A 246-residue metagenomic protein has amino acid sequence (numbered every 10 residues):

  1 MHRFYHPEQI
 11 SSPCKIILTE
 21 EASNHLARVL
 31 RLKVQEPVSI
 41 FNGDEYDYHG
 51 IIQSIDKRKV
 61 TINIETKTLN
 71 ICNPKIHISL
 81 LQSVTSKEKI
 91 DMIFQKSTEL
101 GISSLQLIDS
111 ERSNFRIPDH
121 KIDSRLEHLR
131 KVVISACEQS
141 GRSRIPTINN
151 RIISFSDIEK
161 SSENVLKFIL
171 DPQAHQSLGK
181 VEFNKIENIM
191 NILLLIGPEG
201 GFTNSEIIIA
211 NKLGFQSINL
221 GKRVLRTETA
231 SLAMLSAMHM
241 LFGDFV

Functional and structural regions predicted by a protein language model:
M1-N70, I122: N-terminal positively charged helical leader segments and presequences
Q9, K67, S110-R112, K222: Short, ordered loop/turn segments at secondary-structure junctions
I16-L18, K75-S79, M190-L193, K212-L220: Glycine/charged-rich beta-loop-alpha catalytic/anionic-binding loops adjacent to active sites
V38, N63, L69-L81, F183 (+1 more regions): Mobile, glycine- and charge-enriched loop segments and immediately flanking short secondary-structure elements within
I71-F168: RNA substrate-binding interface of SAM-dependent RNA methyltransferases
S162-I208, F215-I218: Active-site/ligand-binding-proximal alpha/beta "capping" segment
N204-V246: Structured adenosyl-cofactor binding patch, chiefly the S-adenosyl-L-methionine
